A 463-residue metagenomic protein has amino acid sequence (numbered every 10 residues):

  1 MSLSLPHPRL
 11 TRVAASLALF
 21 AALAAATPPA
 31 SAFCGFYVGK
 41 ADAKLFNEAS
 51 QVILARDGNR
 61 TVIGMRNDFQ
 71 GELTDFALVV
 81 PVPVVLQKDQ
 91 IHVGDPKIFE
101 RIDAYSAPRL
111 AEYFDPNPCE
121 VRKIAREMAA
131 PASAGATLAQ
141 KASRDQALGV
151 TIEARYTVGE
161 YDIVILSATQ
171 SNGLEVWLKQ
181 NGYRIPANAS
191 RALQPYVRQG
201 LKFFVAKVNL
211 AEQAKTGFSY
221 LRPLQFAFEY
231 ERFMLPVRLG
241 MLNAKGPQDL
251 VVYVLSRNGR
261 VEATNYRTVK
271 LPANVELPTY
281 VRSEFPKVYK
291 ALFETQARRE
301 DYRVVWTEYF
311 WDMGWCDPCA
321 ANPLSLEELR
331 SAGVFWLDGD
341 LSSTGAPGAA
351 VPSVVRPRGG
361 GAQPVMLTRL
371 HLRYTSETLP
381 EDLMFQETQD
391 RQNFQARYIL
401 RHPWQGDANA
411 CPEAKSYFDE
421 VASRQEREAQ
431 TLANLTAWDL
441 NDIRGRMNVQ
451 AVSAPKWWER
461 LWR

Functional and structural regions predicted by a protein language model:
S2-L17: Bacterial N-terminal signal peptides that target proteins for export
T27-P29: N-terminal signal peptide c-region/cleavage motif recognized by signal peptidases
G35-L45, I185-T431, L435, D439-G445 (+2 more regions): Accessory, solvent-exposed terminal regions and/or long lumenal/extracellular loops of proteins
A55-N117, L174-P195, G200: Surface-exposed, glycine/proline- and aromatic-rich loop segments on solvent-exposed faces across compartments
T61, Y161, W438-D439: Loop/turn elements at helix/coil->beta-strand transitions in domains of secreted/extracellular proteins
N67-F69, V82, S167-Q170, L210 (+1 more regions): A mature extracytoplasmic/lumenal domain signature
H92-V158, W336, D340-G361: A cross-kingdom signal targeting lumenal/periplasmic-facing segments of multi-pass membrane and secretory-pathway
A125-A214: Long alpha-helical, hydrophobic tracts
